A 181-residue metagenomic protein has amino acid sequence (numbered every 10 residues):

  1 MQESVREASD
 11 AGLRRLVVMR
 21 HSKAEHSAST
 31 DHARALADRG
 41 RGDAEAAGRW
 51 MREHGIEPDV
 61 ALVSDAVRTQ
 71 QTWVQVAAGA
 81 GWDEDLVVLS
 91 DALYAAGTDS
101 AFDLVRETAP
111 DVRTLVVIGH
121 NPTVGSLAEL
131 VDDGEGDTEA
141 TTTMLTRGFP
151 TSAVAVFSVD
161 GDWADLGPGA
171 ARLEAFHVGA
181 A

Functional and structural regions predicted by a protein language model:
Q2-A96, S100, D133-D137, F149: Active-site-proximal alpha-helix that buttresses catalytic centers in soluble enzyme cores
L16, T114-V116, V154: Residue-level preference for the first positions of well-ordered beta-strands
K23, A66, P122, G161 (+1 more regions): Short, glycine/serine-rich, charged loops/turns that create anion-binding and catalytic segments at active sites
S27-A28, L127, L166: Residues that scaffold the ATP/ADP-binding catalytic core of kinase and kinase-like folds
H54-I56, T108-R113: Glycine-rich phosphate-binding loop signature in dinucleotide/nucleotide-binding domains
F102-E107: Short, surface-exposed amphipathic charged segments that create phosphate/polyanion-binding patches used for binding
V112-D132: A glycine-rich beta-strand to alpha-helix segment that forms a phosphate/ribose-binding loop at ligand/cofactor sites
D132-R172, V178: Domain-level recognition of soluble alpha/beta enzyme cores, biased toward histidine phosphatases/phosphomutases
